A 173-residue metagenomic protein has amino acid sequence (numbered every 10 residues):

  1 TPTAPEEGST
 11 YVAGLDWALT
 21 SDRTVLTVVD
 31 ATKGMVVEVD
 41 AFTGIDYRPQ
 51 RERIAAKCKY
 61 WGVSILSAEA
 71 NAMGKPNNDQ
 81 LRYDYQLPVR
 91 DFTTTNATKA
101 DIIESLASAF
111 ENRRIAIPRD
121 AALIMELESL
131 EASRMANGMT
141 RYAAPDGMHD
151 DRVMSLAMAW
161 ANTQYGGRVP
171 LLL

Functional and structural regions predicted by a protein language model:
T1-T93, A100, E104, S108 (+1 more regions): RNase H-like, metal-dependent nuclease domains and their acidic two-metal-ion catalytic environment used
